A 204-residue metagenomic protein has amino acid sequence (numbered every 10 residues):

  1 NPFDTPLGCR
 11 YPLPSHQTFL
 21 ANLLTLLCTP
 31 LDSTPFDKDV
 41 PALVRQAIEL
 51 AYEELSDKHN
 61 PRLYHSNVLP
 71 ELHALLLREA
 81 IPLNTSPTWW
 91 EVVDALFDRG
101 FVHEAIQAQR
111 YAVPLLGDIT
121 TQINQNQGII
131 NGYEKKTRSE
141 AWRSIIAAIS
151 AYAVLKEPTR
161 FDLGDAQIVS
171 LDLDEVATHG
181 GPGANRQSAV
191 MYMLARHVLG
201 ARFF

Functional and structural regions predicted by a protein language model:
P2-F204: P-loop NTPase motor domains
